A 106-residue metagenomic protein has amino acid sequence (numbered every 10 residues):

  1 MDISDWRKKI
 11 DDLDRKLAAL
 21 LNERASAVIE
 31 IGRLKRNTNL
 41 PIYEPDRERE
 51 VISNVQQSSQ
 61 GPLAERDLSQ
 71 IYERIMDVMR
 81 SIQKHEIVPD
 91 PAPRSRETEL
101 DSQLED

Functional and structural regions predicted by a protein language model:
M1-D106: Domain-level signature for soluble enzymes in the chorismate/prephenate branch of the shikimate pathway
